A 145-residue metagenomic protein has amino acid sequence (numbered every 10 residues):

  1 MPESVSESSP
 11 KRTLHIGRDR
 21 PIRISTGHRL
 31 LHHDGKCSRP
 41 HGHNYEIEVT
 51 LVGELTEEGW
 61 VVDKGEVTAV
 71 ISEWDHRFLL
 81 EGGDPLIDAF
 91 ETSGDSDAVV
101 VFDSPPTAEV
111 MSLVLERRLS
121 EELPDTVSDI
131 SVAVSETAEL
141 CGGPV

Functional and structural regions predicted by a protein language model:
P2-V145: Charge-rich, low-complexity N-terminal segments
